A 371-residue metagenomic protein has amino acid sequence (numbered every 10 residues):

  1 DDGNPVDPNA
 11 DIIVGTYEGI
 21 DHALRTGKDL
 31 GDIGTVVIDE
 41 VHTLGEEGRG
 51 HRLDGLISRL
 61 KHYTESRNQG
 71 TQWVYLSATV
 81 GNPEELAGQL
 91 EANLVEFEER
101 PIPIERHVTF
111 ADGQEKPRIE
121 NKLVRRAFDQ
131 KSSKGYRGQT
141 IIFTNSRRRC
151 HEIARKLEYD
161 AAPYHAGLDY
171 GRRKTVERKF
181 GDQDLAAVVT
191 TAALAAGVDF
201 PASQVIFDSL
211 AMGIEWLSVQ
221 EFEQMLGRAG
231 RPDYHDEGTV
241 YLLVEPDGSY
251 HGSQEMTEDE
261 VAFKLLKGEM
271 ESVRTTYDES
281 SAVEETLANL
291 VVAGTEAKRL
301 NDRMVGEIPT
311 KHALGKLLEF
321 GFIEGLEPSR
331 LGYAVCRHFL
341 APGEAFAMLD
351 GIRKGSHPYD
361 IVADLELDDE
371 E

Functional and structural regions predicted by a protein language model:
D1-H22, E158-P163: Conserved nucleic-acid-binding Ia/Ib motif block in the N-terminal RecA-like helicase ATPase lobe
D2-V6, P163-T191: Conserved helicase ATPase core of P-loop NTP-dependent helicases/translocases
I13, Y17-D21, T26-N68, W73: SF2 helicase catalytic motif II
D32-G34, A187-A211, G238-L243: A short beta-strand element within the Helicase C-terminal
E40-L44, L185, L194, L210 (+1 more regions): Conserved Walker B
S58, Q72-A154, E245-G248: Conserved interdomain linker/interface between the two RecA-like ATPase lobes of SF2 helicase motors
T175-F180, K267-E371: C-terminal accessory/connector segments of nucleic-acid motor ATPases
F200, A211-F263: Conserved segment of the helicase C-terminal RecA-like domain
